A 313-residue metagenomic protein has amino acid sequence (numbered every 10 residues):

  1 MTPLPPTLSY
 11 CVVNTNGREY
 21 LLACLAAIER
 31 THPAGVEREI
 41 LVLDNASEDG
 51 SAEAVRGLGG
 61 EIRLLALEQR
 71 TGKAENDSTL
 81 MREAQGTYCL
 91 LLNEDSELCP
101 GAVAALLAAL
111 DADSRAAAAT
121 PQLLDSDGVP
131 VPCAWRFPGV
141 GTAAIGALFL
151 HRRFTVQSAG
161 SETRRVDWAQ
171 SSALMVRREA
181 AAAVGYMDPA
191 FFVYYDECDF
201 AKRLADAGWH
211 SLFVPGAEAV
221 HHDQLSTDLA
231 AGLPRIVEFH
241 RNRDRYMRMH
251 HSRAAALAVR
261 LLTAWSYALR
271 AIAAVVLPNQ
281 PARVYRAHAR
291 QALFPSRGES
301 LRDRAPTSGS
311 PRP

Functional and structural regions predicted by a protein language model:
A27, D44-E53, Q69: A conserved acidic beta->alpha catalytic loop
A27-E37: Short, acidic, metal-binding catalytic loop of nucleotide-sugar glycosyltransferases
A66-A84, A105: Glycine-rich, basic loop-to-helix element that forms the pyrophosphate-binding segment of sugar-nucleotide handling
C89: Short aromatic/hydrophobic "clamp" motif used to bind/position activated sugar donors
C99-P132: Conserved donor NDP-sugar-binding/catalytic core segment of glycosyltransferases
T142-A147, F154-E179, D228: A recurrent flexible, glycine/aromatic-enriched loop bordering the glycosyltransferase active site that acts as
D167-E218: A short, conserved alpha-helix in the catalytic core of glycosyltransferases
P234-N242, R253-P313: Non-catalytic, C-terminal membrane-associated alpha-helical segments of glycosyltransferases
